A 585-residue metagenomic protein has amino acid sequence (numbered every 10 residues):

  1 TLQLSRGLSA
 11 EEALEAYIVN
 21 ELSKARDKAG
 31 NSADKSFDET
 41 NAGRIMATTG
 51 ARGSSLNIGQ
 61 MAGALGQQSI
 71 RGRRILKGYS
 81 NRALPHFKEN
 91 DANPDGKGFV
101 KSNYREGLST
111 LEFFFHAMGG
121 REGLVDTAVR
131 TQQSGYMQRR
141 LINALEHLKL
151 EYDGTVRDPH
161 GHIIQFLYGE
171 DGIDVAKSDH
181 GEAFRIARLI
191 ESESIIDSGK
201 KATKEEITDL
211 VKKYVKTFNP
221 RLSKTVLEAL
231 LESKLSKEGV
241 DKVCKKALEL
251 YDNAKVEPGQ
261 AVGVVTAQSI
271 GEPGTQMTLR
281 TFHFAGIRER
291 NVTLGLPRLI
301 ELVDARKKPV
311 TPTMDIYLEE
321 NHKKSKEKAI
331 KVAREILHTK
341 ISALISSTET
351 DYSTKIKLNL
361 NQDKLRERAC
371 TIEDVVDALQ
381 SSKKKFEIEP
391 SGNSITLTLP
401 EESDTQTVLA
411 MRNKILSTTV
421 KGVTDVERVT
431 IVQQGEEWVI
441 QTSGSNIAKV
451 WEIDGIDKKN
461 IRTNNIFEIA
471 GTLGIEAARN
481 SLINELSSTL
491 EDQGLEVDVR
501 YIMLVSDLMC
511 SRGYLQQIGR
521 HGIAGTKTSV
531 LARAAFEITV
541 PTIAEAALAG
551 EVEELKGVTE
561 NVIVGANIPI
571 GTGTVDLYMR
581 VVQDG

Functional and structural regions predicted by a protein language model:
T1-A42, T48, S54, I58-E112 (+2 more regions): Extended, well-ordered alpha-helical scaffold/bundle regions in very large, multi-domain proteins
A10-Y17, G43-M46, G50, V129 (+4 more regions): Non-transmembrane, amphipathic alpha-helical segments
L22, S134-G135: General helical secondary-structure elements
D91-D95, G119-E122, V310-T313: Gly-rich Lys/Arg/Thr-decorated short loops/hinges at beta-loop-alpha junctions or inter-strand turns that position
T110, F114, G123-T131, M137-Q138 (+1 more regions): Intrinsically disordered, low-complexity regulatory segments
